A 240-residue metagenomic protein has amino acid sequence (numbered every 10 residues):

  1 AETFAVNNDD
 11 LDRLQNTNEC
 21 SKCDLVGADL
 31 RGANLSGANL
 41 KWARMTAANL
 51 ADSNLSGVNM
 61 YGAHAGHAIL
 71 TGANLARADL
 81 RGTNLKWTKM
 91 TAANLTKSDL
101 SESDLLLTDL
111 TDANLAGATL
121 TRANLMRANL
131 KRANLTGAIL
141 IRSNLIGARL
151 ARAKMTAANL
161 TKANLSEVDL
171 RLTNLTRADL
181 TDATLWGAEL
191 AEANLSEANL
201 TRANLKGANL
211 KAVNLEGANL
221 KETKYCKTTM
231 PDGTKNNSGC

Functional and structural regions predicted by a protein language model:
A1-F4: C-terminal segment of classical bacterial N-terminal signal peptides
V6-C240: Tandem repeat scaffolds
